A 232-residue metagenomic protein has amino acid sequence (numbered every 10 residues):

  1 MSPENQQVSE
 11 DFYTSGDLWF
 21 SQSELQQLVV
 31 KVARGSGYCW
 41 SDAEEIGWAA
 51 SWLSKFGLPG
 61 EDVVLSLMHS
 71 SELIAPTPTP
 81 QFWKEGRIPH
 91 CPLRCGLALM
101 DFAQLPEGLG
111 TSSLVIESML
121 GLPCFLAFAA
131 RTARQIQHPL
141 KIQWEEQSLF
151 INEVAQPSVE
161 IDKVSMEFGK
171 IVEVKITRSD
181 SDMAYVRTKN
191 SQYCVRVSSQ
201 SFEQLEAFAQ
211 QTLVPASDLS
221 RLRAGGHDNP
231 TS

Functional and structural regions predicted by a protein language model:
S2-R34: Generic N-terminal amphipathic, Lys/Arg-enriched alpha-helix
Q6-Q7, Q22, Q26-Q27, Q81 (+9 more regions): Residue-identity detector for glutamine
T14-F20, G35-S36, K84-L93: Short, exposed beta-strand "edge-strand" segments with a Pro/Gly-rich flavor and a Y/T-containing core
L18, Q22-Q26, C39, A43 (+4 more regions): Generic structural signal for well-ordered, non-membrane alpha-helical segments in soluble metabolic enzymes
V30-W83: N-terminal low-complexity or amphipathic/hydrophobic leaders
E61, S66-S158: A glycine-rich, acidic short-motif signal
I161-S232: Extended, charged low-complexity segments that frequently continue into or abut oligomerization scaffolds
